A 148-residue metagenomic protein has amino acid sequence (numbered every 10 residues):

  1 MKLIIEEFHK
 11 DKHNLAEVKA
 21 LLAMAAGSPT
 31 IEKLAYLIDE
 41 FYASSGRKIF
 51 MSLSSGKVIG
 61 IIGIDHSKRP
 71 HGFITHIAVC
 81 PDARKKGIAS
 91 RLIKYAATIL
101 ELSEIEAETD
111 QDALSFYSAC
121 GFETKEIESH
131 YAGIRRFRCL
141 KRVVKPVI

Functional and structural regions predicted by a protein language model:
M1-Y36: Short amphipathic alpha-helix that is part of the acyltransferase structural core
L22, T30-I38, T75-H76, P81-K85 (+1 more regions): Acidic/histidine-enriched, beta-strand-rich ligand/metal-binding domains
A23-S54, I61-G63: Active-site rim helix/loop that mediates acceptor-substrate recognition in acyltransferases
M51, K57-H66, H71-A78: Conserved beta-strand in the GNAT
V79, K85-T98: Conserved acetyl-CoA-binding loop-helix of GNAT-fold acetyltransferases
T98-Q111: Conserved GNAT acetyl-CoA-binding A-motif
Q111-I134: Conserved active-site alpha-helix within GNAT-family acetyltransferase domains
